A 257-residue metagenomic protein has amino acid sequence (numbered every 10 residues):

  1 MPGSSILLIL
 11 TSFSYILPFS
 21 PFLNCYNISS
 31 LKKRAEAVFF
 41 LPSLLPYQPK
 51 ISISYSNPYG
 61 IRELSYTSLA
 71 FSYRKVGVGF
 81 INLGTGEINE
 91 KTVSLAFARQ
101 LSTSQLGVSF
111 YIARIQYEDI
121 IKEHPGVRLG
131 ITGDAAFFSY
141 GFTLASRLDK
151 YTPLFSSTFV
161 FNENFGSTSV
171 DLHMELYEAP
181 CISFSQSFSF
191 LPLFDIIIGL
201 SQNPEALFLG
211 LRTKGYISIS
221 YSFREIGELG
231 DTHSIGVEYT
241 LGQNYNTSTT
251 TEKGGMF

Functional and structural regions predicted by a protein language model:
S4-S12: Sec-dependent N-terminal signal peptides
F13-F257: Subset of outer-membrane beta-barrel
